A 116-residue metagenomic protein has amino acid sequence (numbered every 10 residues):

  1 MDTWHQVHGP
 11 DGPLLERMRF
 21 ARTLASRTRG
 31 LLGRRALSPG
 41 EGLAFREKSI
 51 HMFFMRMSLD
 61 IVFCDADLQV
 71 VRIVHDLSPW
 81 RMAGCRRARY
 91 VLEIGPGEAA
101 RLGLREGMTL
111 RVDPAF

Functional and structural regions predicted by a protein language model:
M1-F116: Compact, glycine-rich, soluble single-domain proteins
